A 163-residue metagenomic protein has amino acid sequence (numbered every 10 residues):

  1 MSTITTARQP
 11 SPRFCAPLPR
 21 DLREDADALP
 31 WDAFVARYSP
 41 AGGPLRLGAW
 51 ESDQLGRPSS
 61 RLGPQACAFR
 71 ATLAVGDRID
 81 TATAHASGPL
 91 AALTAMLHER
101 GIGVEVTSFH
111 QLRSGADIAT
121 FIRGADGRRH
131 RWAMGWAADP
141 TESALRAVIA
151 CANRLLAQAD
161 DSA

Functional and structural regions predicted by a protein language model:
S2-R128, M134: Terminal or standalone catalytic/regulatory effector modules within metabolic enzymes and repeat proteins
G124-A163: Mixed-charge, glycine-accented linear interaction segment located at domain edges/termini
